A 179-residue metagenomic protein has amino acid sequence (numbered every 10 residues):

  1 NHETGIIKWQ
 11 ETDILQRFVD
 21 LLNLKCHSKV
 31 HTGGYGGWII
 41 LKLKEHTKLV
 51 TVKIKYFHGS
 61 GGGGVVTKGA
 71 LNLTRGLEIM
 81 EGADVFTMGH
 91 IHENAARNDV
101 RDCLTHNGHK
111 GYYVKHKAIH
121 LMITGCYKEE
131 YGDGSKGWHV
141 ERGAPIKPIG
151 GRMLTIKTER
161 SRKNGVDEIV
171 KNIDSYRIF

Functional and structural regions predicted by a protein language model:
N1-F179: Extended recognition/assembly regions associated with phosphoester-bond processing machinery
